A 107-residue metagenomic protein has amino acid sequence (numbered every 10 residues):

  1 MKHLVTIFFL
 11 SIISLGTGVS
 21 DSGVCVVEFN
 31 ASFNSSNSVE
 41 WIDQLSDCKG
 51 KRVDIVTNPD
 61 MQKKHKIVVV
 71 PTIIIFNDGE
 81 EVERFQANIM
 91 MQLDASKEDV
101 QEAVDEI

Functional and structural regions predicted by a protein language model:
M1-K2: N-terminal hydrophobic targeting signals that begin at the initiator methionine
V5-T17: Hydrophobic h-region of N-terminal signal peptides that target proteins for export in Gram-negative bacteria
G18-K51: Local sequence-structure signature of Cys/Sec-based thiol-disulfide redox active-site neighborhoods
N37-S38, Q62, F85: Short glycine-/acidic-enriched loop or helix-start segments at secondary-structure transitions that form or flank
V53-D54, H65, Q92-A95: Extracytoplasmic/periplasmic, Sec-exported soluble proteins
I55-D60: N-terminal post-signal-peptidase region of extra-cytosolic proteins
H65-I75: Structural micro-motif
I75-I107: Non-catalytic, surface beta->alpha helical segment in thiol-disulfide oxidoreductase systems
